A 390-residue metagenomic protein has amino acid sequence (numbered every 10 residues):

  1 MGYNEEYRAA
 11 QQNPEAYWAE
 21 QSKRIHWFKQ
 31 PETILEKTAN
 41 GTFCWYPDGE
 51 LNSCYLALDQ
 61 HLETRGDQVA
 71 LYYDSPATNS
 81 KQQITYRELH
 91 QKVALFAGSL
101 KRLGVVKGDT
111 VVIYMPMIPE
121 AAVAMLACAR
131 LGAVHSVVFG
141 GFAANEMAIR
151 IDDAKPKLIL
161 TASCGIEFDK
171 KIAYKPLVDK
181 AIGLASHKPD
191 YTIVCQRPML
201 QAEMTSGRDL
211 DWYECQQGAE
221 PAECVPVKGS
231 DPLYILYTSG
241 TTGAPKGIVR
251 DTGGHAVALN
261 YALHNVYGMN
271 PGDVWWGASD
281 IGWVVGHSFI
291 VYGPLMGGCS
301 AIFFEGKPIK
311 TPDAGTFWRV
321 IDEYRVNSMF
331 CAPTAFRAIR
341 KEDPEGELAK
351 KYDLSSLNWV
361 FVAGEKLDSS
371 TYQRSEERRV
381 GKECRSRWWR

Functional and structural regions predicted by a protein language model:
L35, A57-I84, C195-M204: AMP-dependent adenylate-forming
C54, L71-L126, A143, M147-A148 (+2 more regions): Conserved AMP-binding/adenylate-forming core of the ANL superfamily
D67-V69, T192-C195, M204-Y237, A244 (+3 more regions): Conserved pre-ATP/AMP-binding loop-to-beta segment of ANL
M115, S136-D152, C164-A173, D280 (+1 more regions): ATP-dependent adenylate-forming carboxylate-activation enzymes
P116, L158-L177, P198-L200, F304-P308 (+1 more regions): Adenylate-forming
L126, R130-E214, P333, N358: Structural core segment of the AMP-binding/adenylate-forming
T238, E377-C384: Conserved small/polar residues in nucleotide/adenosyl-binding loops
A256-V274, V284-N327, K341-D343, E347: Conserved AMP-binding/adenylation subdomain of ANL enzymes
